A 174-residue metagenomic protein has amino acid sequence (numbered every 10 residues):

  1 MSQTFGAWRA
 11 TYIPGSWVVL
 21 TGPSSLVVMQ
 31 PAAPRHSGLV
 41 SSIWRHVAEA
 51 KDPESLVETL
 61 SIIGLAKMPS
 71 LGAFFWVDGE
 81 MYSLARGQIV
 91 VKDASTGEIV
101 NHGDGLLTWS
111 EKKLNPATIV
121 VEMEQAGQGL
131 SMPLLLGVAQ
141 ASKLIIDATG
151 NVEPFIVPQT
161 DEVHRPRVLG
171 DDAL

Functional and structural regions predicted by a protein language model:
S2-F5, M29: Feature for mature exported/ectodomain regions
T4-T21, W44-L174: Amphipathic alpha-helical coiled-coil/helical-stalk segments
T21-P31: Conserved beta-strand-loop-short alpha-helix elements that form and flank the Mn2+/Mg2+-coordinating active site
L39-S42: Short, surface-exposed polybasic-aromatic patches that bind anionic ligands, especially phosphate groups
